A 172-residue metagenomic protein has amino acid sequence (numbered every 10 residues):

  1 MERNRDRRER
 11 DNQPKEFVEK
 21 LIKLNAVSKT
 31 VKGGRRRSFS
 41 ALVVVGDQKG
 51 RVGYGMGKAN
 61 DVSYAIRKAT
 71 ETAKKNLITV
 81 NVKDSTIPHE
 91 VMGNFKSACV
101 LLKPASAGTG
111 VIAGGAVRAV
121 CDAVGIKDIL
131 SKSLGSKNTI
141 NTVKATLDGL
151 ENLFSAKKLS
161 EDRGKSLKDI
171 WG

Functional and structural regions predicted by a protein language model:
M1-G172: Ribosome-associated RNA-binding proteins
